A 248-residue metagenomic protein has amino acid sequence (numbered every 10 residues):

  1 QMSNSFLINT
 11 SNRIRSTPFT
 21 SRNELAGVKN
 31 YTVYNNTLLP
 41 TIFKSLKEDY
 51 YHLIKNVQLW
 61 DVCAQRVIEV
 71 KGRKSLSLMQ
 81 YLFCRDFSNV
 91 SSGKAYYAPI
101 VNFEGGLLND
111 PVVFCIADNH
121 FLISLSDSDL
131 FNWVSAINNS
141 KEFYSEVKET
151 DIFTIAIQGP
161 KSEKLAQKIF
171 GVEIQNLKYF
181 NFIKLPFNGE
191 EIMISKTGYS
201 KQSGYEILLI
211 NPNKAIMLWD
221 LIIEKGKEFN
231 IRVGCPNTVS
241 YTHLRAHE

Functional and structural regions predicted by a protein language model:
Q1-V101, G106-L108: Acidic, proline/glycine-enriched N-terminal capping motif
G27, F83, F87, N138 (+3 more regions): Generic secondary-structure transition motif, activating predominantly at the C-termini of alpha-helices
P40, Y50, V57, S75 (+8 more regions): Small-side-chain structural scaffolding
T41, R66, S77, K164 (+2 more regions): Hydrophobic positions within alpha-helical membrane elements
I42, N56, V62-Q65, K71 (+11 more regions): Surface-exposed loop/turn and secondary-structure junction residues enriched for glycine/proline
V62-K74, F114-L122, L244: N-terminal glycine-rich flavin-associated loop
N109-Y241: Acidic, low-complexity central loop/insert segments
T242-E248: Conserved small/polar residues in nucleotide/adenosyl-binding loops
